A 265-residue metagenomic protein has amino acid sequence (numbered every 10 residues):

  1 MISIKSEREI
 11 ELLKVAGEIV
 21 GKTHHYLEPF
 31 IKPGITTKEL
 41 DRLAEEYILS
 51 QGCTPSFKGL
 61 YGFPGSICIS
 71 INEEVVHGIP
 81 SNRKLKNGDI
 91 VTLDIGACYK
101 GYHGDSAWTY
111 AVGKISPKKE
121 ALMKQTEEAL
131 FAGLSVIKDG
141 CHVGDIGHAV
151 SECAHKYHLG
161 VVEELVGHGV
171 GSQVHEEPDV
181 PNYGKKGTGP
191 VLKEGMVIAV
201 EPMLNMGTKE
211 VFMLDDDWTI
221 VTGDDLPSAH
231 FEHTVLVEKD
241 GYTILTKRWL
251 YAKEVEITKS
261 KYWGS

Functional and structural regions predicted by a protein language model:
M1-S265: Active-site neighborhoods and metal-handling regions in enzymes and metal-associated proteins
